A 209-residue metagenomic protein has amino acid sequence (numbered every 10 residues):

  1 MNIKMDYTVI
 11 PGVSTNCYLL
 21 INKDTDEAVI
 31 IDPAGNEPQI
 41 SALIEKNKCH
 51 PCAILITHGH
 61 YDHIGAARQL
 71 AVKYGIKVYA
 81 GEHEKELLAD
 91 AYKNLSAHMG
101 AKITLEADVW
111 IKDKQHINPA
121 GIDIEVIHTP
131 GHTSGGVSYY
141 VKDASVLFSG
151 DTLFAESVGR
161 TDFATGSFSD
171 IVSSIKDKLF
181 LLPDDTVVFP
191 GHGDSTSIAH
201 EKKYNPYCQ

Functional and structural regions predicted by a protein language model:
M1-N47, S138-G150: Conserved beta-strand hairpin/beta-sheet module of binuclear metal-dependent hydrolase folds, prominently
Y18, V109, K114-Q115, V137 (+1 more regions): Residue-level detector of beta-strand structural context in well-folded domains
L20, T57, T129: Conserved S/T- and glycine-rich ATP-binding loop of Class I adenylate-forming
V29-I31, A53-L55, V126-H128: Short catalytic-loop micro-motif centered on adjacent basic/acidic residues
G35-P119, D123, K203-Y207: Active-site HxH/HxHxD metal-binding segment of metal-dependent hydrolases
C49, N94-A97, I122-Q209: Metallo-beta-lactamase
